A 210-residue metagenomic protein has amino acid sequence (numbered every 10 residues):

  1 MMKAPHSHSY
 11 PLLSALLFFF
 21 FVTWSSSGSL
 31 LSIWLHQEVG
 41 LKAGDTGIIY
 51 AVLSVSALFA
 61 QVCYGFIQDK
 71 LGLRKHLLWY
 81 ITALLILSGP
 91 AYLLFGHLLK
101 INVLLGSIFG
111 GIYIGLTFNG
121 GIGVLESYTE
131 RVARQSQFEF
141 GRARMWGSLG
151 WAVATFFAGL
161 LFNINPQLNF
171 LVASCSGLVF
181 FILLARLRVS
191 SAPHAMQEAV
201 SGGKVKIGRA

Functional and structural regions predicted by a protein language model:
M1-H8, A185-R209: Juxtamembrane intracellular "pre-TM" segments in multi-pass secondary transporters
K3-A57, R209: Helix-loop boundary and gating motifs at the non-cytosolic
F18, S88, K100-V124, Y128: Hydrophobic core of transmembrane alpha-helices in multi-pass small-molecule transporters, especially MFS/SLC-type
S54-V62, W151-A152, F156: Residue-level signature of mid-helix packing/kink "hotspots" within the transmembrane helices of 12-pass Major
F59-L73, L161-F162: Helix-to-loop junctions at the C-terminal end of transmembrane segments in multipass secondary transporters
D69-A83: Cytoplasmic membrane-interface "Motif A"-like loop-to-helix N-cap segments of 12-TM Major Facilitator Superfamily
A83-I101: C-terminal ends and interior cores of transmembrane alpha-helices in multi-pass membrane transporters/permeases
N169-R186: Symmetry-related core transmembrane helices of the 12-TM Major Facilitator Superfamily/SLC fold
